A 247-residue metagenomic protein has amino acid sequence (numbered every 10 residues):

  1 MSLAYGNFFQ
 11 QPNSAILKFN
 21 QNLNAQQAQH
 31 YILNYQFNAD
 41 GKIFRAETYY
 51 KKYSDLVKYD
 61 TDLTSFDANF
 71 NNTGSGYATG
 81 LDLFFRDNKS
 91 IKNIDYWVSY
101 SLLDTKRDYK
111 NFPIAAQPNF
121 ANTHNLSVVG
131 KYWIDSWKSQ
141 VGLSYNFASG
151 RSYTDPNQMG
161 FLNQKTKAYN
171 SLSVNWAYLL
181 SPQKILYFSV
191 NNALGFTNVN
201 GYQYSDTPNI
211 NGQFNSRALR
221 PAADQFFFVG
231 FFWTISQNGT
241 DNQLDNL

Functional and structural regions predicted by a protein language model:
M1-I32, F37-I43, T48-N71, S144-M159 (+1 more regions): Surface-exposed extracellular loop regions of Gram-negative outer-membrane beta-barrel proteins, predominantly
M1-L3, G41-R45, I91-Y96, S136-V141 (+2 more regions): Repeated loop/turn-to-beta-strand initiation elements of outer-membrane beta-barrel proteins
N7, F37-A39, Y50, D87-K89 (+6 more regions): Short beta-strand segments enriched in hydrophobic/aromatic residues within well-folded beta-rich domains
I16, N20-N24, V57-D62, A68-S75 (+7 more regions): Extracellular/periplasm-exposed beta-strand and loop segments of Gram-negative cell-envelope proteins, dominated by
N24, H30, A39, I43-S99 (+2 more regions): Outer membrane beta-barrel strand-and-loop segments of large Gram-negative receptors, especially TonB-dependent
L33-F37, L81-D87, V98, V128-Y132 (+4 more regions): Residues on the lipid-exposed face of transmembrane beta-strands in outer-membrane beta-barrel proteins
Y50-K52, N71-Y153, L244: Gram-negative outer-membrane beta-barrel transporters
S90, I94, S149-T154, A177-L247: C-terminal beta-signal and adjacent terminal beta-strands/loops of Gram-negative outer-membrane beta-barrel proteins
